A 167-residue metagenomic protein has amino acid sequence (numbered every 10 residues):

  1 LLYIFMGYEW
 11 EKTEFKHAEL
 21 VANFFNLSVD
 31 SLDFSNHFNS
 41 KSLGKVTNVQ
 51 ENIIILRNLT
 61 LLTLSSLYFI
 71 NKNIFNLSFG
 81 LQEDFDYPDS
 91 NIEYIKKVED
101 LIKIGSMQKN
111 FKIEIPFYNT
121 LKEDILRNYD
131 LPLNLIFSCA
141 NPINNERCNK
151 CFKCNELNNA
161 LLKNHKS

Functional and structural regions predicted by a protein language model:
L1-S167: Nucleotide-activated chemistry modules centered on ATP-dependent adenylation/adenylyltransferase
